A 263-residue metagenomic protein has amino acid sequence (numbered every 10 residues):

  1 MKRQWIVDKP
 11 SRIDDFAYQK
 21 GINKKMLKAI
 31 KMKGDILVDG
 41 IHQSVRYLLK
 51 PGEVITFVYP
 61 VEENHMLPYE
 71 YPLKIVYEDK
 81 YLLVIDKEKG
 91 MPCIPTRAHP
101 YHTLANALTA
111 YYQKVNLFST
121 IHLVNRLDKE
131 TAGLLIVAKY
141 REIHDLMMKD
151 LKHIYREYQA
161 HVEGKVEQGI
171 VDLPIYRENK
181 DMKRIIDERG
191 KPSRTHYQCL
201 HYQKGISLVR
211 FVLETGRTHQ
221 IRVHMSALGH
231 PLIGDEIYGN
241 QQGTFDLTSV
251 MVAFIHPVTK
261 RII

Functional and structural regions predicted by a protein language model:
M1-I263: RNA pseudouridine synthases
